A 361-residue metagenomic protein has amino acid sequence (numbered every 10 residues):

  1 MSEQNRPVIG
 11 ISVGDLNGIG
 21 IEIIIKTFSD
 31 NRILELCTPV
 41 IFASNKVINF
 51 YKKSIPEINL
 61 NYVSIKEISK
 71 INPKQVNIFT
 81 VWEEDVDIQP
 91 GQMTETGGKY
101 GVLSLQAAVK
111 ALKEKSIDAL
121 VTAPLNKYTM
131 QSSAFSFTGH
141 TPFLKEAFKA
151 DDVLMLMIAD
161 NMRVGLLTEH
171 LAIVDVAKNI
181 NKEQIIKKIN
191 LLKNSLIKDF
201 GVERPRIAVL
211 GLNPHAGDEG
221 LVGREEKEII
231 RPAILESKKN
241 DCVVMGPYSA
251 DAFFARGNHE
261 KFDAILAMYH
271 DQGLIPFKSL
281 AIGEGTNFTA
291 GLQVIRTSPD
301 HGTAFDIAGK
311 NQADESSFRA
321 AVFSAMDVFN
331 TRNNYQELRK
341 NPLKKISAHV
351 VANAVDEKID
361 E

Functional and structural regions predicted by a protein language model:
M1-H140, E183-M268, Q272-K278, E284-G285 (+3 more regions): Contiguous, glycine/small-aliphatic-enriched amphipathic segments in soluble metabolic enzymes
A147-M162, L292-D306: Short, flexible loop segments at boundaries between secondary-structure elements
M157-K187: Ligand-binding beta-strand-loop-alpha-helix segment within the catalytic cores of soluble metabolic enzymes
